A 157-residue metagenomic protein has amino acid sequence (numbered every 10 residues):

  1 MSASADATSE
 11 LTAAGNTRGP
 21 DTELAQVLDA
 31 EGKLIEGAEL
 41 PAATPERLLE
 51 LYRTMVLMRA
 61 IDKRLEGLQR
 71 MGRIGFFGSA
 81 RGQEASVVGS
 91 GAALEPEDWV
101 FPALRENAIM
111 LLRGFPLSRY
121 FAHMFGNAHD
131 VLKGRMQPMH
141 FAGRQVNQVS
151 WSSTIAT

Functional and structural regions predicted by a protein language model:
M1-R105: N-terminal amphipathic, basic-rich helices that act as targeting or association modules
A60-K63, G67-T157: Cofactor-binding active-site loop characterized by glycine-rich and histidine/acidic residues
